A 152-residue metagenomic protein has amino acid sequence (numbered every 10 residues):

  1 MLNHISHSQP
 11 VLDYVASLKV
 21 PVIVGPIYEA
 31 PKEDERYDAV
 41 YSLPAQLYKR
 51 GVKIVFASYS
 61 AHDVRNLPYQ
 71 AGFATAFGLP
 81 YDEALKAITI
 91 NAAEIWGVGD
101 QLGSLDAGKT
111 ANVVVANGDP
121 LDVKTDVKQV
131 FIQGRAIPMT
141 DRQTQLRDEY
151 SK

Functional and structural regions predicted by a protein language model:
M1-S8, I27, P31-E33: Catalytic beta/alpha-barrel core
S8-V11, D126, I132: Polyanionic/metal-chelating signatures
D13-A116, T125, A136: His/Asp/Glu-enriched, well-ordered alpha-helical/loop segment that forms or immediately abuts the divalent-metal
K49, Q129-K152: Extracellular/periplasmic ectodomains of large secreted or surface enzymes and adhesion receptors
P120: Small/polar (Gly/Ser/Thr/Ala-rich) solvent-exposed segments that form structured loops/beta-strands/short helices used
